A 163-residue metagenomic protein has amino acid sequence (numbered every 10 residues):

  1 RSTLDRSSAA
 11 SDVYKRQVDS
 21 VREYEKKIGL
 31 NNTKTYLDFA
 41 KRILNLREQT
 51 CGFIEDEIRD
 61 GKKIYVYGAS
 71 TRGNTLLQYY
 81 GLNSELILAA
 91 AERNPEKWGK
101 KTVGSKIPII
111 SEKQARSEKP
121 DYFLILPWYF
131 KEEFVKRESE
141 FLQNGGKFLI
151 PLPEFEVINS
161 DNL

Functional and structural regions predicted by a protein language model:
R1-A10, Y14: Single conserved hydrophobic/aromatic residue that forms the stacking wall/gate of nucleotide- or nucleobase-binding
S11-L163: Hydrophobic, well-ordered beta-alpha structural blocks that scaffold small-molecule cofactor pockets
